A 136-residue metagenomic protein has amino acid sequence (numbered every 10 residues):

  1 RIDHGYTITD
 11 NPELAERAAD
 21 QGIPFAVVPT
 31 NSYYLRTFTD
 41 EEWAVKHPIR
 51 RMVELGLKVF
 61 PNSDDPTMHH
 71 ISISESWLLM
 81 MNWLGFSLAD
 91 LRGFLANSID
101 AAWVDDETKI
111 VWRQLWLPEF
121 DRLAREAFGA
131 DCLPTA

Functional and structural regions predicted by a protein language model:
R1-F38: Active-site core of metal-dependent hydrolases
H4-G5, F38-E42, S63-H70, L84-L88 (+2 more regions): Hydrophobic alpha-helical scaffolding
T9-I23, E42-K58, F86-D90: Histidine/acidic residue-rich metal-binding segments in metalloenzymes
P12, R36, H70, S98-I99: Short secondary-structure boundary/hinge segments and terminal tails
N31-F38, F60-S63, L78-W83: Short beta-alpha connecting loops at secondary-structure transitions that line or flank enzyme active sites
M52-S74, N97: Short acidic/histidine-rich active-site segments
E75, G85-A136: Mid-to-C-terminal alpha-helical segments outside catalytic/metal-binding sites
